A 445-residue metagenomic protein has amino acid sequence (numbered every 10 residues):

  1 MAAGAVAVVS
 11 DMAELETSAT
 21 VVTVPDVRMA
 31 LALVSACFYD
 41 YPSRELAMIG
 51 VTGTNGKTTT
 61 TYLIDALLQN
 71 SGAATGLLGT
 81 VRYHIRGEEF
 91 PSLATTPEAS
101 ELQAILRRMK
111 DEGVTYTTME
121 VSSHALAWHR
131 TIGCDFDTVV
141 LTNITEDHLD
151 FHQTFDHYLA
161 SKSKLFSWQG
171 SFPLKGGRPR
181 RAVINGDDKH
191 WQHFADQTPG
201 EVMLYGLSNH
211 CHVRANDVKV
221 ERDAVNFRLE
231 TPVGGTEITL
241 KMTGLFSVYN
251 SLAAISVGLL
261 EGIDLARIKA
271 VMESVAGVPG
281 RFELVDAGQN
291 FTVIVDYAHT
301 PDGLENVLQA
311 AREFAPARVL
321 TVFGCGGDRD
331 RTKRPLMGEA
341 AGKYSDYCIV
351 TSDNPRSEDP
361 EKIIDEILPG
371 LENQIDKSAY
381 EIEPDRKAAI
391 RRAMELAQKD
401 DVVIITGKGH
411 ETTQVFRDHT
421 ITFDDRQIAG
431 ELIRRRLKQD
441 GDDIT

Functional and structural regions predicted by a protein language model:
M1-G50, T59-G72, H210, R214 (+4 more regions): Short, basic phosphate-binding NTP loop
A2, V6-M12, R181-G186, V322-F323 (+1 more regions): Short internal beta-strands
S10-A13, V121, N143, S352 (+1 more regions): Short secondary-structure boundary segments
S10-A19, F136-V293, P369-D376, Y380-E381 (+1 more regions): Acidic, Mg2+-coordinating active-site environments of NTP-dependent enzymes
L15-E16, R82-I85, A125-A127, K189-H193 (+4 more regions): Short, active-site-adjacent cap segments at secondary-structure transitions
L31-I184, H190-T198, L252, F314-A315 (+1 more regions): Phosphate-binding loop of NTP-binding sites
A253-G280, L284-T445: ATP-dependent carboxylate-amine ligase
